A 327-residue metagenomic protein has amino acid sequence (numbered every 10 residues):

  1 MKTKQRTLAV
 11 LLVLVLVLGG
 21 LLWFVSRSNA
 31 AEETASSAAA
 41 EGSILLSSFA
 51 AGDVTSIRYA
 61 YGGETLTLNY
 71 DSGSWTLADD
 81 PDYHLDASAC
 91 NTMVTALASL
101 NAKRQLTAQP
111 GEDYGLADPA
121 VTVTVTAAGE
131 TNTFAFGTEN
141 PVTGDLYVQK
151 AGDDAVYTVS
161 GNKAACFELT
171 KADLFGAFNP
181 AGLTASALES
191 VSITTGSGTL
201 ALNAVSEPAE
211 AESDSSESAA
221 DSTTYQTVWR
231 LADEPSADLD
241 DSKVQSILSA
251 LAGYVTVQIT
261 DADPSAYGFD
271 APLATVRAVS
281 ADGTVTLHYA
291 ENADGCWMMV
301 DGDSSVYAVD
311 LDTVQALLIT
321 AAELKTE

Functional and structural regions predicted by a protein language model:
M1-E327: A short-motif feature that recognizes glycine-rich, charge-decorated loops that bind or process nucleotide phosphates
